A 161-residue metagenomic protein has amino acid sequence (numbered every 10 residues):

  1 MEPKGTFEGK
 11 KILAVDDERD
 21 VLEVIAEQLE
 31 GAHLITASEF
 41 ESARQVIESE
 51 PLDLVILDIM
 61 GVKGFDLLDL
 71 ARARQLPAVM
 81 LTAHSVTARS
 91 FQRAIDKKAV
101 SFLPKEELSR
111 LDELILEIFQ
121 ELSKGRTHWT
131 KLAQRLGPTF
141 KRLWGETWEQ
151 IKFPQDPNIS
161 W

Functional and structural regions predicted by a protein language model:
G9: Phosphate-coordination loops involved in phosphoryl transfer and adenosine-cofactor binding
A14-E18: Acidic di-acidic motifs
R19, T36-L54, V62: Acidic, metal-coordinating helix/loop segments flanking the phosphotransfer/catalytic sites of two-component signaling
R19-T36: Two-component/phosphorelay signaling modules centered on CheY-like receiver
V24-L29, V46, L70, R93: Alpha-helical interaction/dimerization surfaces of two-component signaling modules
I56, M60, L68-A71, Q75-R89: A short, hydrophobic beta-strand element within the central beta-sheet of small alpha/beta folds
D66, S85-E117: Alpha4 helix (beta4-alpha4-beta5 surface) of REC/receiver domains from two-component response regulators
R110, L114, Q120-W161: CheY-like receiver
